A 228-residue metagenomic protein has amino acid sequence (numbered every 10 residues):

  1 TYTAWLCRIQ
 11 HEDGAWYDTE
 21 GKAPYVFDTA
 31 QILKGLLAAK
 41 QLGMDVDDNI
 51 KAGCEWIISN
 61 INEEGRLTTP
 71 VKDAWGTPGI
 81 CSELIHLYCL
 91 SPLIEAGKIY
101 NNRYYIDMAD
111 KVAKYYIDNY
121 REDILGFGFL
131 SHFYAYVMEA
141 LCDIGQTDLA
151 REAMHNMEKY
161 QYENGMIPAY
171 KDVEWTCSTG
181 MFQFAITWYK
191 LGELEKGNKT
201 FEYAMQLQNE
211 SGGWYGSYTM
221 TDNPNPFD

Functional and structural regions predicted by a protein language model:
T1-D228: Glycan-recognition and catalytic cores of secretory/periplasmic carbohydrate-active enzymes
